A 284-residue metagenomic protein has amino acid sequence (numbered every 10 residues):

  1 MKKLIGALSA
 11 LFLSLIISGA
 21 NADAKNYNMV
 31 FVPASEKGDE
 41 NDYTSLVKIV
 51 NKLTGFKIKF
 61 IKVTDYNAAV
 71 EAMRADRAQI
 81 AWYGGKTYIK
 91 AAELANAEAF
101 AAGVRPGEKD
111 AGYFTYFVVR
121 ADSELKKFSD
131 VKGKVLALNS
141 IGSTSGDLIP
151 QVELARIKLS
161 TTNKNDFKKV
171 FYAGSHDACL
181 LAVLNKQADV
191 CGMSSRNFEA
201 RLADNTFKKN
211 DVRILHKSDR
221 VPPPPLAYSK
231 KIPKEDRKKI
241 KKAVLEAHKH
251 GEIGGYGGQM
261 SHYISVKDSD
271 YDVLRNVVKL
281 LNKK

Functional and structural regions predicted by a protein language model:
M1-L4: Positively charged n-region of N-terminal signal peptides that target proteins for export
A7-I16: Bacterial N-terminal signal peptides
S18-D23: Sec/Tat signal peptide C-region and signal peptidase I cleavage site
Y27-V32, A101, P106-Y116, T206-V244 (+2 more regions): Periplasmic-binding protein-like
M29-N51, V63, K86, D110-L180: Bilobed "Venus flytrap"/periplasmic-binding protein-like clamshell domains and structurally analogous long
K57, V135-E153, K242-K284: Ligand-binding clefts/hinges and TM-proximal coupling segments of bilobed small-molecule sensing domains
N67-A81, L94, Y113, S129 (+1 more regions): Short helices/loops that flank or line small-molecule/ion binding pockets
W82-A95, P150-R156, L181-N185, D189-K209: A ligand-binding cleft/hinge motif common to bilobed small-molecule-binding domains
